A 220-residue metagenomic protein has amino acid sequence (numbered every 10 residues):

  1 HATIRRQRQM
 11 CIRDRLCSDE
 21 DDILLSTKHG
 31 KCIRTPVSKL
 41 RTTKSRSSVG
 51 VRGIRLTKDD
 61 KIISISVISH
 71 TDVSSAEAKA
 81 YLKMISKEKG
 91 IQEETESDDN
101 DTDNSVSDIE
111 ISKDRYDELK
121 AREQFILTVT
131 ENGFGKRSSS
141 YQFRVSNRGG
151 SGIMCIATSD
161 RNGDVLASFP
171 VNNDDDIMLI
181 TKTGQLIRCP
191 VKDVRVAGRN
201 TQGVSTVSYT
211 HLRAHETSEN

Functional and structural regions predicted by a protein language model:
H1-R8, I12, H211-A214, E219-N220: Single conserved hydrophobic/aromatic residue that forms the stacking wall/gate of nucleotide- or nucleobase-binding
R6, S107-D108, T158-S159: Short, positively charged
R6-Q9, R13-V73, K79-L82, D114-I153 (+2 more regions): Conserved structured catalytic cores and adjacent interaction surfaces of nucleotide-binding/hydrolyzing enzymes
L40, L56, F143, T158 (+3 more regions): Hydrophobic pocket-lining residues within nucleotide cofactor-binding pockets
V51, S151-A157, V194, Q202: Single-stranded RNA-binding regions, centering on S1/OB-family and related RNA-binding modules
S64-K79, G90-T95, S208, L212-R213 (+1 more regions): OB-fold/S1-family RNA-binding modules
D72-D114: Acidic, low-complexity intrinsically disordered tails
D174-R213, S218: Positively charged, low-complexity, intrinsically disordered RNA-binding extensions
